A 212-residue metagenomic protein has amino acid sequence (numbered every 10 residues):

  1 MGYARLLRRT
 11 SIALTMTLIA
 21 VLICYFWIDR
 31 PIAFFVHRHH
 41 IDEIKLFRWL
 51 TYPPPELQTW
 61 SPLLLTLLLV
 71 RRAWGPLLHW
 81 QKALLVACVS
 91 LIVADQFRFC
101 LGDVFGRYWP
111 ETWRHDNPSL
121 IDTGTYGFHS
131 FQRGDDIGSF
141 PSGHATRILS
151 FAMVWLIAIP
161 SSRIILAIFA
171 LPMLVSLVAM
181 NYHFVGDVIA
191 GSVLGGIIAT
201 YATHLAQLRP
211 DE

Functional and structural regions predicted by a protein language model:
M1-T66, G102-I121, G127, F131: N-terminal transmembrane-helix/juxtamembrane module of multi-pass inner/ER membrane proteins
G2-L6, R72-K82, L156: Membrane-interface helix-boundary motifs at transmembrane edges
G2-T15, D122-E212: Membrane-embedded catalytic cores of phosphoryl/pyrophosphoryl-handling enzymes
L14-L18, L22, A87-D95, S192 (+1 more regions): Alpha-helical transmembrane spans of integral membrane proteins, capturing the lipid-embedded, hydrophobic core of TM
I19-F26, L91-F97, A170-Y182: Aromatic-anchored segments of alpha-helical transmembrane domains
I23-C24, D29, P62-T66, V70 (+4 more regions): Alpha-helical membrane-inserting segments
F34, W80-I157, S161-S162: Membrane-interface loops
P54-L68, L85-V89, H144-R147: Hydrophobic alpha-helical transmembrane segments
